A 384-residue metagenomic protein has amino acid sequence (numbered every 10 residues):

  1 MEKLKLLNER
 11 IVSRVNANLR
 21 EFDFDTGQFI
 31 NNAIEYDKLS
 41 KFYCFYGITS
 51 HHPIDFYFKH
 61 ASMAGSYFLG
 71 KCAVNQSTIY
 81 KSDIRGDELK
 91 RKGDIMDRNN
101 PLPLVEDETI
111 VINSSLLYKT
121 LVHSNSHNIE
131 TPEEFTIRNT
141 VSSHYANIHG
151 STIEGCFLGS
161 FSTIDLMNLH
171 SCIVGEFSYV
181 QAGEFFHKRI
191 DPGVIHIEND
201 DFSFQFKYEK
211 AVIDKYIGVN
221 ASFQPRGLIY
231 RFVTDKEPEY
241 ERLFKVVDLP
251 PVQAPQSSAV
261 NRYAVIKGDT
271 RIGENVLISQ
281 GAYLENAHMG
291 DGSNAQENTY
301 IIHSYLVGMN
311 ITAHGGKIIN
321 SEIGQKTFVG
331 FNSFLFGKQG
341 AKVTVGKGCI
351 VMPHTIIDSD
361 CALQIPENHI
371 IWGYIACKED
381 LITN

Functional and structural regions predicted by a protein language model:
M1-E2: Sequence/structural signature of beta-propeller modules and their immediately flanking N-terminal secretory/stalk
K5-F29, A33-I34, D83-I137, V141-H144 (+2 more regions): Glycine-rich hexapeptide-repeat left-handed beta-helix
N32-S40, L69-V74, N113, A259-R262 (+1 more regions): Short low-complexity stretches enriched in small and charged residues
K38-L39, C44-F45, T49-S50, D55 (+9 more regions): Short, flexible segments with low predicted structural confidence
S40-A64, F68-L69, A73-T78, D83 (+3 more regions): Extracellular beta-rich repeat passengers
H51-F56, E239-G268: Right-handed parallel beta-helix
S62, A73, K81, T136 (+4 more regions): Ordered hydrophobic segments in well-structured contexts
P255-G292, Q296: Beta-propeller domains
